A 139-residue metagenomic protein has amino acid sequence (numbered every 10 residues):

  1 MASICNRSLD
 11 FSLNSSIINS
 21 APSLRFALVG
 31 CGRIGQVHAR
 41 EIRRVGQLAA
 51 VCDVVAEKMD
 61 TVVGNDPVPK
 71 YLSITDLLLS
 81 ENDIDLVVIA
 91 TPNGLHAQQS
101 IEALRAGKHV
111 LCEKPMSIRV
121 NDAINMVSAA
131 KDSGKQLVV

Functional and structural regions predicted by a protein language model:
A2-D66: N-terminal Rossmann-like dinucleotide-binding module
A27-V29, L111, V138: Conserved hydrophobic packing residues within short motifs/helices of P-loop NTPase cores of ABC-family ATPases
H38, P69-A129: Beta-loop-alpha module in the N-terminal Rossmann-like domain of NAD(P)-dependent dehydrogenases, especially those
R44-V45, N65, P69, S80 (+1 more regions): Alpha-helix C-cap/termination motif
G46-Q47, K108, K135: Short phosphate-binding/catalytic loops that engage adenosine nucleotides
A49-A50, L86, Q136: Short, Asp-centered acidic motifs that coordinate Mg2+ and/or phosphate in catalytic or ligand-binding sites
D53, A90-T91, V139: Conserved residues at beta->alpha junctions
N125-V139: Rossmann-fold dehydrogenase core element
